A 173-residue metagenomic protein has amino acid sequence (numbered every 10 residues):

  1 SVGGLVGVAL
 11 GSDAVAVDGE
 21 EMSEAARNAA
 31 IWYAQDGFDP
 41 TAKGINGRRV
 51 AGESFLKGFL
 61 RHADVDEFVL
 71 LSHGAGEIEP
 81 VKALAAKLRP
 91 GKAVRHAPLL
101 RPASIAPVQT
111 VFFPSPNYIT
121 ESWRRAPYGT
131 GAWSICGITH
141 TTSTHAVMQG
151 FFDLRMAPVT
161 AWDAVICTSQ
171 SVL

Functional and structural regions predicted by a protein language model:
G3-V108: N-terminal pre-catalytic "stem/leader" segment of glycosyltransferase-like enzymes
P40-T41, C136-G137, T160-D163: Glycine- and acidic
G52, H73-P158: Extended catalytic core of nucleotide-activated donor transferases of GT-like folds
H62-A63, A157-A161: N-terminal targeting/docking segments
W162-L173: A short beta-strand/loop micro-motif in the catalytic core of glycosyltransferases that engages the nucleotide-sugar
